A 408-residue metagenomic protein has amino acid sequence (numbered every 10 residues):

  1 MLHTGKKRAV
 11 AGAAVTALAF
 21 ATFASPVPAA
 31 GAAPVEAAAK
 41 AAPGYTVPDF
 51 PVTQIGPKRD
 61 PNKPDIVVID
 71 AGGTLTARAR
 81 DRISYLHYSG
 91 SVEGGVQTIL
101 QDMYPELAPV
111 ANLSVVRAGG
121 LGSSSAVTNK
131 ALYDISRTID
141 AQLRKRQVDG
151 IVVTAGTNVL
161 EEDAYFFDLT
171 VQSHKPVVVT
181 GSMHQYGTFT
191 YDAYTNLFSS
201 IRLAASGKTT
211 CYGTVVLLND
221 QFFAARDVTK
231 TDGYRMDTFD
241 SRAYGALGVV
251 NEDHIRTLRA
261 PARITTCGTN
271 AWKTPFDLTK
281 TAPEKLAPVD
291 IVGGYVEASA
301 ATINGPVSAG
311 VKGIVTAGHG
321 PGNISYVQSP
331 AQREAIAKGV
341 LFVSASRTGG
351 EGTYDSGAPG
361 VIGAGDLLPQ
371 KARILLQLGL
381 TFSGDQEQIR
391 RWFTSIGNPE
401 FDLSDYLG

Functional and structural regions predicted by a protein language model:
M1-P34: Secretory targeting and sorting signals
A42-Q142: ATP/NTP phosphate-donor binding region
Q54-P57, G318-G408: C-terminal non-catalytic interaction/assembly regions of soluble proteins
K63, I69, T76-A79, G95-L107 (+2 more regions): Accessory alpha-helical/coil subdomains and C-terminal extensions that flank or cap enzyme catalytic cores
D81-S91, V159, Y165-V177, A193-S199 (+1 more regions): A glycine- and small-aliphatic-rich helix-loop capping segment at beta-alpha/alpha-beta transitions that lines
K145-L160, A309-P321: Short acidic, glycine-rich surface-loop motifs adjacent to enzyme active sites
V153-K175, I324-R333: Short Gly/Thr/Asp-enriched flexible loops that form oxyanion-binding sites at enzyme active sites
V179-E252: Internal gly/pro-rich beta-alpha loop/helix module that stabilizes soluble enzyme cofactors or their anionic handles
